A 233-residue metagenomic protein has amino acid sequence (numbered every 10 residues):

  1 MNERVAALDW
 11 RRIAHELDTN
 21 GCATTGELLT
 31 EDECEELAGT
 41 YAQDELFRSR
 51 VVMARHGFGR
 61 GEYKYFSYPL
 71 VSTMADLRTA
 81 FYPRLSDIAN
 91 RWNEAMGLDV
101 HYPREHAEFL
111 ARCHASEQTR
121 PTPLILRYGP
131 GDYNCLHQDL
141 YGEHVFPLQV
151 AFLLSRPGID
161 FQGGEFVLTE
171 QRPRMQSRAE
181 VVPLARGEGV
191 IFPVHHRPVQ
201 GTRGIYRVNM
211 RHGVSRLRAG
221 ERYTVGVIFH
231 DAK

Functional and structural regions predicted by a protein language model:
M1-Q149, L153-K233: Fe(II)/2-oxoglutarate oxygenase catalytic core
